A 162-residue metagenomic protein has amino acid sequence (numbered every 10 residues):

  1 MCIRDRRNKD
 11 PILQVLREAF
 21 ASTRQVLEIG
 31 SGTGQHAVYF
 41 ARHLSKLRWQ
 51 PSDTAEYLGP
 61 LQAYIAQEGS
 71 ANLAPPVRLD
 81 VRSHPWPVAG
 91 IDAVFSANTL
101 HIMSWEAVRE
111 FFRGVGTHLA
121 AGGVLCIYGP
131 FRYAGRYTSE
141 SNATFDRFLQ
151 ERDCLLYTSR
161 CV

Functional and structural regions predicted by a protein language model:
M1-I3, Y157-V162: Conserved small/polar residues in nucleotide/adenosyl-binding loops
R6-T23: Conserved alpha-helix/loop element of class I SAM-dependent methyltransferases that forms part of the SAM/SAH-binding
T23-G32: Conserved class I S-adenosyl-L-methionine
V38-H84: Class I SAM-dependent methyltransferase SAM/SAH-binding core
D92-R109: A short SAM/SAH-binding and catalytic strip from SAM-dependent methyltransferases
R109-A121: A short glycine-rich, Lys/Arg-flanked "PGG" loop and its adjoining helix->strand segment in the class I
G122-F131: Conserved beta-strand signature within the Rossmann-like core of class I S-adenosyl-L-methionine
T138-L156: Conserved Class I S-adenosyl-L-methionine
